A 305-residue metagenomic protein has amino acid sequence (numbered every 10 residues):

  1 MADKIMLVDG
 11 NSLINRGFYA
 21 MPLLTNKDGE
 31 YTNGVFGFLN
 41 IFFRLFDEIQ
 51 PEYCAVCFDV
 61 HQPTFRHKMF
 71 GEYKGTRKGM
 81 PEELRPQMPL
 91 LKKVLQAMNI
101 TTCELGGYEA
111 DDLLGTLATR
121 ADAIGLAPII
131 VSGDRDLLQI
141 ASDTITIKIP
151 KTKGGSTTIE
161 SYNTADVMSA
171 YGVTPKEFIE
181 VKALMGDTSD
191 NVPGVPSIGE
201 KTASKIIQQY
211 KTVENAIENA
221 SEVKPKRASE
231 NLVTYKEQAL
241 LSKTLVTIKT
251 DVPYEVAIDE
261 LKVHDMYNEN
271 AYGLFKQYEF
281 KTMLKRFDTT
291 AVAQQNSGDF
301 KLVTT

Functional and structural regions predicted by a protein language model:
M1-A55, D59, F65-F70: Non-catalytic, usually N-terminal nucleic-acid engagement modules in DNA/RNA processing proteins
A2-D3, L24-N26, G75-D251: Extended two-metal-dependent nuclease catalytic cores across DNA- and RNA-processing enzymes
L13-I14, G34-V35, F46-I49, Q87-Q96 (+2 more regions): Basic, polar low-complexity surface loops/patches
P22-Y31, L95-L105, A291-V303: Short, basic, glycine/proline-bearing loop/turn elements
N33, G37, P86, K201 (+4 more regions): Generic recognition of stable, solvent-exposed alpha-helical segments in well-folded globular domains
Y53-A55, G107-E109, G133, F300-T305: Conserved DEDDh/DEDDy metal-dependent 3′-5′ exonuclease domain
C54-D59, V94-G107, V131, E255-M266: Conserved alpha/beta enzyme-core scaffolds, especially Rossmann-like or related mixed alpha/beta domains that build
A257-T305: Long, highly charged low-complexity segments
